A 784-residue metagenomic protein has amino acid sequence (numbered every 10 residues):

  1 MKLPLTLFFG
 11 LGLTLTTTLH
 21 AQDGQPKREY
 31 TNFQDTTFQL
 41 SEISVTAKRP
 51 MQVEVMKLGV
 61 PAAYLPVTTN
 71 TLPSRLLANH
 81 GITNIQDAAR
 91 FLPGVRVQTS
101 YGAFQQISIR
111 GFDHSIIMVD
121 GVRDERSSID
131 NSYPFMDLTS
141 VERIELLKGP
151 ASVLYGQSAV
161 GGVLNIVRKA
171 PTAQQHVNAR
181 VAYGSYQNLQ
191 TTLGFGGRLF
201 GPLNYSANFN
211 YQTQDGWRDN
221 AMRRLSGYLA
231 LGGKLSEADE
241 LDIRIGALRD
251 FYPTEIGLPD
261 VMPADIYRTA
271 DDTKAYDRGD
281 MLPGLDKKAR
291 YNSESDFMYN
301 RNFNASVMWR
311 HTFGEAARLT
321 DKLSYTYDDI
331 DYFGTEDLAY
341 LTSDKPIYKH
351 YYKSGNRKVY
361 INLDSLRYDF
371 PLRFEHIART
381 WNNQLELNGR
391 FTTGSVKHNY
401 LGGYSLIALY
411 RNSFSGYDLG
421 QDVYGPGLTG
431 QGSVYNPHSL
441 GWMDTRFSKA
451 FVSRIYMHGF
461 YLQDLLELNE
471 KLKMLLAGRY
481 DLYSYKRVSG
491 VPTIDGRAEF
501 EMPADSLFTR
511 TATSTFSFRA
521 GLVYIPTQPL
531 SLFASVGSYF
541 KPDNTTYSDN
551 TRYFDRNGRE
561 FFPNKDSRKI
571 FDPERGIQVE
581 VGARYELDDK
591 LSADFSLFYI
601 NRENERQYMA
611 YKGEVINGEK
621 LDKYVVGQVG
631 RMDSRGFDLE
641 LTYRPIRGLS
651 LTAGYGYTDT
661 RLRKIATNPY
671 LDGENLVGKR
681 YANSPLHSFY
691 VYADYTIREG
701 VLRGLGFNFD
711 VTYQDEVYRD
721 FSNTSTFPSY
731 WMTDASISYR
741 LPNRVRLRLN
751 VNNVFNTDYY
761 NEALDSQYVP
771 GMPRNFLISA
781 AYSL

Functional and structural regions predicted by a protein language model:
F8, H376, N388, Y400 (+3 more regions): Conserved C-terminal beta-signal and adjacent last beta-strands/turns of outer-membrane beta-barrel proteins
I85-A88, Q105-I107, S132, S158-A179 (+1 more regions): N-terminal periplasmic accessory domains that precede and gate Gram-negative outer-membrane beta-barrel machines
V97, Q106, V122-K148, V167-K169 (+1 more regions): Short acidic/polar hinge/loop motifs at secondary-structure boundaries that mediate gating or recognition
H176-N178, Y183-T213, R218-E255, F297-T312: Transmembrane beta-barrel wall of Gram-negative outer-membrane proteins
G232-K234, A238-T312, I330-A378, G425-K449 (+3 more regions): Acidic/polar loop-and-plug regions of large Gram-negative outer-membrane beta-barrel proteins
S236, A378, K397-L409, F451-R602 (+3 more regions): Structural signature of Gram-negative outer-membrane beta-barrels, strongest in the C-terminal barrel of TonB-dependent
T312-G314, R318-S324, D328-G334, I570-R635 (+4 more regions): Membrane-embedded beta-barrel scaffold of Gram-negative outer-membrane proteins
E470, Y599-N601, K620-D720, A781: Gram-negative outer-membrane beta-barrel transporters
